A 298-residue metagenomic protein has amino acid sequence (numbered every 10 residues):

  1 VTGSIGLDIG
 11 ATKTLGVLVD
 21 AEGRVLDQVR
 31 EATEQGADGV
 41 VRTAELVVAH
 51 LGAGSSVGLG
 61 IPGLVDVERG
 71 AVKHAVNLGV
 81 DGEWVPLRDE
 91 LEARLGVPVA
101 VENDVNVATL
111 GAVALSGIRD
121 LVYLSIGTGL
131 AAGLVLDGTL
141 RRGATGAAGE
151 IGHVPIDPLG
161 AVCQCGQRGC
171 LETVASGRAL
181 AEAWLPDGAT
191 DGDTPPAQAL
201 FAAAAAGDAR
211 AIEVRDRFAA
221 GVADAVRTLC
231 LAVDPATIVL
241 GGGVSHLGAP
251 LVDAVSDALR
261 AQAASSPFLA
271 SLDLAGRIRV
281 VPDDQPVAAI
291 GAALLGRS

Functional and structural regions predicted by a protein language model:
V1-S56, D66-A71, L91-G96, G111-V122 (+1 more regions): ATP-binding/phosphotransfer module of carbohydrate and carboxylate kinases, centering on a glycine-rich
D8, G58-P62, E102, Y123-G129 (+1 more regions): Short beta-strand segments
V29-E31, V76, A144: Short hydrophobic alpha-helix segments
G70-E83: A charged helix-plus-loop insertion that forms the helical arch/lid used to bind and gate nucleic-acid substrates
V101-V105, P282: Short loop/edge segments at beta-strand edges and connector loops that shape dinucleotide/nucleotide cofactor-binding
V107-A114, A132-L134, H153-V154: Adenylate-forming
A147-I156: Short, intrinsically disordered, charge-biased short linear motifs at domain edges
